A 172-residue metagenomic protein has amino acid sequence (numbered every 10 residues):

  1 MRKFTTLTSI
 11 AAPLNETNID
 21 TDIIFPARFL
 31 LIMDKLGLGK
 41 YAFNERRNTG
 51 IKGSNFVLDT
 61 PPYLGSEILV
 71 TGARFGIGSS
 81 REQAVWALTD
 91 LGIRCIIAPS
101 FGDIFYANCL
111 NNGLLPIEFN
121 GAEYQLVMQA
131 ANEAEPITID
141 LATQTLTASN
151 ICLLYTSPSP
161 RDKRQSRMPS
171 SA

Functional and structural regions predicted by a protein language model:
M1-P26: N-terminal, positively charged, Ser/Thr/Ala/Gly-biased leader segments that form transit/presequence-like amphipathic
T17, D140, D162: Acidic active-site catalytic centers that drive phospho-/nucleotidyl reactions and related ester hydrolyses
F25, L31-L141: Feature captures the catalytic cores and cofactor-binding loops of soluble hydro-lyases/lyases that act on carboxylate
T143-S149: Short polybasic amphipathic segments
Y155-D162: Conserved small/polar residues in nucleotide/adenosyl-binding loops
S166-A172: Hydrophobic alpha-helical segments, chiefly the membrane-spanning helices and signal/signal-anchor peptides
